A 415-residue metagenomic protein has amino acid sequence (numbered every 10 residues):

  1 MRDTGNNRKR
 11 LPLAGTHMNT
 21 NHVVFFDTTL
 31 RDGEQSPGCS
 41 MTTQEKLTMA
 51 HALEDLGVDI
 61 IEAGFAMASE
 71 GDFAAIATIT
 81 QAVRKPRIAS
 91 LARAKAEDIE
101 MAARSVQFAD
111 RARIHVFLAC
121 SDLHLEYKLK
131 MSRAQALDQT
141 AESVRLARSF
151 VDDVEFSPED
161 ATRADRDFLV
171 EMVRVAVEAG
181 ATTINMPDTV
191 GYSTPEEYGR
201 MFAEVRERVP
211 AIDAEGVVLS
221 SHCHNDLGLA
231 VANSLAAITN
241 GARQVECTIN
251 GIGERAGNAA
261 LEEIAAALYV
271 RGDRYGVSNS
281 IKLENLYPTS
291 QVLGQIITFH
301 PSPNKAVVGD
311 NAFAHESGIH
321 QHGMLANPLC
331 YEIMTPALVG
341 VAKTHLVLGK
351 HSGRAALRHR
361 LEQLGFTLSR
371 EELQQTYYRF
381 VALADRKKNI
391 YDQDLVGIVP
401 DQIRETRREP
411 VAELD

Functional and structural regions predicted by a protein language model:
R2-K95, H345-L348, S352, R358 (+2 more regions): N-terminal capping/small domains of soluble enzymes
A14-M18, H22-V23, D27-T29, A266 (+1 more regions): A mid-to-C-terminal "edge-of-domain" accessory segment
F25, S36-D59, I76-A82, A96-E215 (+2 more regions): Alpha/beta enzyme core
E54-G57, T80-V83, R87, V106 (+12 more regions): Structural signal for hydrophobic packing residues in well-ordered secondary-structure cores of soluble enzyme domains
I60-G64, R87-S90, F156-P158, S220-H222 (+1 more regions): Short catalytic-loop micro-motif centered on adjacent basic/acidic residues
F65-A66, L91-A94, L118-S121, E159-A161 (+4 more regions): Short, ordered loop/turn segments at secondary-structure junctions
A68-F108, M131-R133, D165-M172, C247-D273: Active-site loop-helix segments enriched in His/Asp/Glu that coordinate and activate a nucleophilic water at divalent
S193, G199-A326, Y331: Catalytic alpha/beta core domains of metabolic enzymes, predominantly
